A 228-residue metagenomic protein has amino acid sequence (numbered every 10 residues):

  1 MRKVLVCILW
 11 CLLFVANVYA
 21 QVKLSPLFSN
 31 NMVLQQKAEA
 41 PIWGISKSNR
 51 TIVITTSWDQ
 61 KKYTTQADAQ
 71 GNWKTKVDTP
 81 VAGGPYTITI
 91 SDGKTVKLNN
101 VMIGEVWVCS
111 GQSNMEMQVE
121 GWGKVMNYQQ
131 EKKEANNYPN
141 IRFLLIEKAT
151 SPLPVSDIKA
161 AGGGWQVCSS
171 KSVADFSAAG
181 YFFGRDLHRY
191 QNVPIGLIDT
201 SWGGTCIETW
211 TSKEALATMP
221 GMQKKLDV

Functional and structural regions predicted by a protein language model:
M1-K23: Bacterial Sec-dependent N-terminal signal peptides
Q21-V228: Cell-envelope and extracellular/periplasmic
